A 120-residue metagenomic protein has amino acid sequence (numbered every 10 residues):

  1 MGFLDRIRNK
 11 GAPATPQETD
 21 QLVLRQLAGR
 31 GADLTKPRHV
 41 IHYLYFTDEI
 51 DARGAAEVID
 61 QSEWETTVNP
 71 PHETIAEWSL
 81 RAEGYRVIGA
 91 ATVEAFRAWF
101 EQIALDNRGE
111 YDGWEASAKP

Functional and structural regions predicted by a protein language model:
G2-P120: Long, contiguous binding/interaction regions
